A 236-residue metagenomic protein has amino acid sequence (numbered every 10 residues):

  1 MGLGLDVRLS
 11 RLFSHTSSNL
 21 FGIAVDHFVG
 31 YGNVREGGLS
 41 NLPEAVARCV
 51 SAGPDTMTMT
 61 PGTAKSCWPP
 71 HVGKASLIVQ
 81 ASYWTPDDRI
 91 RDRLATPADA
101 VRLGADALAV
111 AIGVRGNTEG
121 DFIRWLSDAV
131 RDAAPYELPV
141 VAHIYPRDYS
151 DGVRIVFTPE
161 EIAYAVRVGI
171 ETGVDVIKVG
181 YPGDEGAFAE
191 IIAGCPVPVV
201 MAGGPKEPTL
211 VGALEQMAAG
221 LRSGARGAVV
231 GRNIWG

Functional and structural regions predicted by a protein language model:
M1-H15: N-terminal basic/disordered segments at the start of proteins
H15, L20-M57, G62-V72, S76-M201 (+1 more regions): Alpha/beta enzyme core
R232-G236: A short, acidic, flexible beta-alpha connecting loop/helix-capping segment that sits on the rim of active
